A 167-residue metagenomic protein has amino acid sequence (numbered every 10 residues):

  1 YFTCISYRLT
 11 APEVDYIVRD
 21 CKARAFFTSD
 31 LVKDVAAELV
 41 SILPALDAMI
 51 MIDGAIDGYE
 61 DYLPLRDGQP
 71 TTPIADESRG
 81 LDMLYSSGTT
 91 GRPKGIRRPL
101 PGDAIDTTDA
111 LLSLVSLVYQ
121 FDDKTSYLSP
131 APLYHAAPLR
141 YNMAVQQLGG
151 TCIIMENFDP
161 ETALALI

Functional and structural regions predicted by a protein language model:
Y1-F27, G95-R97, T151-F158: Short beta-strand->loop structural element characteristic of the AMP-binding/adenylate-forming
D15, L63, E161-L164: Short hydrophobic/charged patches on amphipathic alpha-helices used for structural packing and interfaces
R24, D47, T125: Conserved acidic residues
T28-L31, I52-D53, P130: Structural motif
L31-A45, Y134, E161, A165: Adenylate-forming
D34-L84, R92, R98-L112: ANL superfamily adenylate-forming
T89: Walker A (P-loop) phosphate-binding loop of ABC-type ATPase nucleotide-binding domains
A104-P130, Y134-L166: Conserved AMP-binding/adenylation subdomain of ANL enzymes
